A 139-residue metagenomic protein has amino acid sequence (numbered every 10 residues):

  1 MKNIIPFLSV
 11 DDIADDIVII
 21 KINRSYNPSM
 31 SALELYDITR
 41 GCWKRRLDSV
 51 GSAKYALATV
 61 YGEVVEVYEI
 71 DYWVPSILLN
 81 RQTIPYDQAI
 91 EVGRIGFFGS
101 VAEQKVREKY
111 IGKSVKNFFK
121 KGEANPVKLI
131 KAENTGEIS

Functional and structural regions predicted by a protein language model:
M1-Y55, V60-E63, Q104-K109, N117-S139: Compositionally biased, charged N-terminal/linker segments
K54, V64-E66, G93-I95: A short pocket-lining beta-strand/turn micro-motif at the edge of beta-sheets
V65-P75: Short beta-strand-centered aromatic/proline hotspots
E69, L79-N80, E108-G112: Short conserved micro-motifs at the rims of enzyme active sites and ligand-binding pockets
P75-F97: Short, solvent-exposed secondary-structure boundary/capping segments
G99-E103: Flexible glycine-rich surface loops and low-complexity tracts that mediate binding to linear polymers
